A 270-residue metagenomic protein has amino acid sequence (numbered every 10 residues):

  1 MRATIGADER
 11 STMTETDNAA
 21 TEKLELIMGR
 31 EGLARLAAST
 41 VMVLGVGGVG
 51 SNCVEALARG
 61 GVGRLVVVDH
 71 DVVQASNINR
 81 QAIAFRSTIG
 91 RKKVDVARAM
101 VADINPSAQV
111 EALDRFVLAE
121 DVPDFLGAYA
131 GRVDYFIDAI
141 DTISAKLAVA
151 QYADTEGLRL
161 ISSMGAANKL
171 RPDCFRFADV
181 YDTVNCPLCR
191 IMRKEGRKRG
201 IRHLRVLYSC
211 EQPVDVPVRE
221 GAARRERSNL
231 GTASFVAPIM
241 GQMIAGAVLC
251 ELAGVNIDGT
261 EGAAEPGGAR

Functional and structural regions predicted by a protein language model:
R2-E9, T14-E15, Y129-D134, T142-A145 (+5 more regions): Glycine-rich phosphate/adenylate-binding loop
R2-M42: N-terminal charged helix/coil linker that caps or initiates catalytic domains
L44-G45, V68: Conserved N-terminal Rossmann-fold NAD(P)-binding element of oxidoreductases
V49: Hydrophobic/small residue at the entry helix of a nucleotide-binding pocket
R59-R64: Conserved S-adenosyl-L-methionine
V67-N105: Glycine-rich phosphate-binding loop and adjoining beta1-alpha1-beta2 segment of Rossmann-like nucleotide-binding folds
E120-G131: Short amphipathic alpha-helix with an adjacent loop that forms part of the alpha/beta core around
